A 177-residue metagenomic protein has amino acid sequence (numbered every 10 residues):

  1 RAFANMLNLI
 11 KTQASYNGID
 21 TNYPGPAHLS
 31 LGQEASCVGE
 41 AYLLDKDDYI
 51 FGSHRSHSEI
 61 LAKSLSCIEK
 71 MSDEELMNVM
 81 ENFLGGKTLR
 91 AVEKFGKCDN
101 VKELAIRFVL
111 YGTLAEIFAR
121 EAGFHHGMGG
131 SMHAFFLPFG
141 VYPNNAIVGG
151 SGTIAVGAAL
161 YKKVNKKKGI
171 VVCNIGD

Functional and structural regions predicted by a protein language model:
A2: Mature N-terminal segment immediately following signal peptide/propeptide cleavage in secreted/periplasmic
N5, I10-Q13, N17-G176: Cofactor-binding active-site loop characterized by glycine-rich and histidine/acidic residues
